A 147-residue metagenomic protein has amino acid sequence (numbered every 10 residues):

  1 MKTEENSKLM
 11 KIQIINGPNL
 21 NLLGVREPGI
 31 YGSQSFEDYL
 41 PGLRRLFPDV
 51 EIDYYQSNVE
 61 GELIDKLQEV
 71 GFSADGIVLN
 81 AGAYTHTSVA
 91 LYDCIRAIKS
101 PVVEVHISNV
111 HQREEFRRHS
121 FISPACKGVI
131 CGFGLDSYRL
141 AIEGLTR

Functional and structural regions predicted by a protein language model:
K8-Q13: Extreme N-terminal starter segment of soluble prokaryotic enzymes
P18-L20, G82-T85, S108-V110: Short glycine-rich anion-binding loops that position phosphate/pyrophosphate groups of nucleotides and phosphorylated
L23-E37: Glycine- and acidic-residue-enriched helix-capping/strand-helix junction motifs
D53-G61: Short beta->alpha junction loops
Y54, V103, Q112-R147: Short, glycine-/small-residue-rich phosphate/pyrophosphate-handling segment
E62-K66: Short acidic active-site motifs
V70-I77: Short acidic/histidine-rich motifs immediately flanking catalytic phosphotransfer sites in two-component signaling
S88-A97: Short Gly/Thr/Asp-enriched flexible loops that form oxyanion-binding sites at enzyme active sites
